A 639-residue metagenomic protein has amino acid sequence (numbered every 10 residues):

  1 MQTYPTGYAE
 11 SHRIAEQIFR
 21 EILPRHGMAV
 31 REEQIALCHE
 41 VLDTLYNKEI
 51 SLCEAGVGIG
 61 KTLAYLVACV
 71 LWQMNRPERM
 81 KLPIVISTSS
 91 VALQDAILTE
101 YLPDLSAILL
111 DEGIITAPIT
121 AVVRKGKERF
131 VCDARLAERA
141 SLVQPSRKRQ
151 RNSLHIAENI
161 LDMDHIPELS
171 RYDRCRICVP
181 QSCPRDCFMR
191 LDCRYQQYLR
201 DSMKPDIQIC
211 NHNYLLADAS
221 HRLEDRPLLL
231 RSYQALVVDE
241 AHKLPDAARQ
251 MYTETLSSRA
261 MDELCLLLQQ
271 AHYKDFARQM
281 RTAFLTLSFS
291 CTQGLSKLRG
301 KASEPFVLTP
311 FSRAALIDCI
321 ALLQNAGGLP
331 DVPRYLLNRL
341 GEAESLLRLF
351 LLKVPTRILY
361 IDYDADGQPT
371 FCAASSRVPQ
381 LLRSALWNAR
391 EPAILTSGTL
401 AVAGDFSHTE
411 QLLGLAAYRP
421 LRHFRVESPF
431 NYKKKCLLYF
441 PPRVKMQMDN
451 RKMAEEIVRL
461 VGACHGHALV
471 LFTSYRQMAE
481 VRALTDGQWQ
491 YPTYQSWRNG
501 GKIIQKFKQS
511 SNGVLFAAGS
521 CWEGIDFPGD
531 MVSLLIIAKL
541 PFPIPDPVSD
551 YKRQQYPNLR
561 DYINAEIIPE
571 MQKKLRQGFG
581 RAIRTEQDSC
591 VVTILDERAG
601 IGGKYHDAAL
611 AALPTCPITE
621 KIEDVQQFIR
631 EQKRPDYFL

Functional and structural regions predicted by a protein language model:
Q2-L23, A29-E32, R76-Q208, H212-N213 (+3 more regions): A substrate-engagement module of RecA-like helicase motors
N47-V67: Walker A/P-loop
Y65-V67, L71, A92-D95, T99-P103 (+3 more regions): Signature of the SF2 helicase/ATPase Hel1-core->accessory helical subdomain module
L82-A92, I394-G398, G466-Y475, I594-L595: Conserved RecA-like ASCE P-loop NTPase motor core of nucleic-acid helicases/translocases
Q181-Q208, A219-P227, L322-C436, F440-P442 (+4 more regions): A contiguous, basic/glycine-rich beta-loop/short-helix subdomain that forms a polymer-engagement track
S384, F440-T473: Conserved interdomain hinge at the start of the Helicase C-terminal
P441-M448, N499-G600: Conserved RecA-like P-loop NTPase helicase motor core
T473-W497: Conserved helicase motor "Helicase C" RecA-like lobe of SF1/SF2 P-loop NTPases
